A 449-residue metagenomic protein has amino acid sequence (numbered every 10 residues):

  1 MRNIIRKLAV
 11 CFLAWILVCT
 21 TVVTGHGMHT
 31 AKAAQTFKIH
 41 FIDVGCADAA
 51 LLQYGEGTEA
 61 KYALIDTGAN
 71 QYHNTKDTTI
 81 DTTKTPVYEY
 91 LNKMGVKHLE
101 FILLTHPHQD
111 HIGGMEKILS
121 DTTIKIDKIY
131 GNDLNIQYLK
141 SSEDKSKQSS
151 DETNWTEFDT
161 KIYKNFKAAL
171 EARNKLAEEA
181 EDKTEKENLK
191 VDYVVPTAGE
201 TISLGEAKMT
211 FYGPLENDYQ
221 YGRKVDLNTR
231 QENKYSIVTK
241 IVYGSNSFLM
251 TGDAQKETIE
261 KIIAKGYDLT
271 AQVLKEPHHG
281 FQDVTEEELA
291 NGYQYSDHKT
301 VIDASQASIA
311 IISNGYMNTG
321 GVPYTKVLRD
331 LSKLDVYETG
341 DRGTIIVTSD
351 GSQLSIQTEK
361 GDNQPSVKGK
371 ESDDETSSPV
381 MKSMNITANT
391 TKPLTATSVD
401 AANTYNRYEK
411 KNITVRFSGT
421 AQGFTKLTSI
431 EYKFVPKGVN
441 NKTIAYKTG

Functional and structural regions predicted by a protein language model:
R6-V18: Sec-dependent N-terminal signal peptides
C19-T36: Sec-dependent signal peptide cleavage junction
A31-H98, E181-T270, I345-S377: Core dinuclear metal-dependent hydrolase active-site scaffold
G45-A49, A69-Y72, P107-H111, N135-Y138 (+5 more regions): Solvent-exposed loop/turn segments at secondary-structure junctions within structured extracellular/periplasmic domains
G55-A63, G68-G131, I136-Q137, K265-D283 (+1 more regions): Active-site metal-binding motif and surrounding structural segment of the metallo-beta-lactamase
K128, L134-T210, L215, T229-Q231 (+2 more regions): Binuclear metal-ion centers of metallo-dependent hydrolases, dominated by the metallo-beta-lactamase
I263-I345: Long, structured stretches of catalytic cores involved in phosphate-ester chemistry, encompassing
S377-G449: Low-complexity, disordered linker/stalk regions enriched in Pro/Thr/Ser/Gly
